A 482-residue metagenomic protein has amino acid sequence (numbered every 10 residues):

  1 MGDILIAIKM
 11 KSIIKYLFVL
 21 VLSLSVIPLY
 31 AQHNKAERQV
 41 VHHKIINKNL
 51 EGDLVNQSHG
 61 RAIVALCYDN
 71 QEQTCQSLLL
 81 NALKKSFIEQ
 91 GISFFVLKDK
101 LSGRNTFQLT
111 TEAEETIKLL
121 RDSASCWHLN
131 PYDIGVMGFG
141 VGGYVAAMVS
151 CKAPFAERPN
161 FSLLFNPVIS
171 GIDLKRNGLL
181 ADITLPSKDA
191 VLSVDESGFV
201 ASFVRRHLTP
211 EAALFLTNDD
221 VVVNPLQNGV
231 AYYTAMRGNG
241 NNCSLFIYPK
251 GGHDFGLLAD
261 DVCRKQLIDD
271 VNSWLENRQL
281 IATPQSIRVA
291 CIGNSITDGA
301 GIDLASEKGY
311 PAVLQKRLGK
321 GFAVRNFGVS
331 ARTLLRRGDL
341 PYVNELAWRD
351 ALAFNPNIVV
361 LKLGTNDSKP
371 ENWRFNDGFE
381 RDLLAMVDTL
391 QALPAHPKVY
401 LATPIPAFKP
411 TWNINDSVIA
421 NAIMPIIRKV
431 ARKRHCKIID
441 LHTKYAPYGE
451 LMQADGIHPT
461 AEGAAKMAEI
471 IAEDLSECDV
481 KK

Functional and structural regions predicted by a protein language model:
Q32-G60: N-terminal cap/lid segment of alpha/beta-hydrolase-fold proteins
D53, V230-A282, A454-D455, A461 (+1 more regions): C-terminal catalytic histidine-bearing segment of alpha/beta-hydrolase fold enzymes
C75-S77, L83, V96-P131, L257-K265: Catalytic nucleophile-loop/oxyanion-hole region of alpha/beta-hydrolase and closely related hydrolase-like folds
E115-L179, E196: Primarily recognizes the serine-hydrolase "nucleophile elbow" in alpha/beta-hydrolase and SGNH/GDSL folds
F161, I169-R176, V191-V230: The feature captures the conserved acid-bearing segment of alpha/beta-hydrolase catalytic domains
G252-L258, I302, I405-K482: Catalytic His-Asp segment of secreted/periplasmic serine-dependent ester chemistry enzymes
S286-A290, I296-L384, V418-N421: Conserved SGNH/GDSL esterase-like catalytic core that processes O-acyl groups on lipids and polysaccharides
K362-N366, T389-N421: Active-site segments of SGNH/GDSL-like serine hydrolases that catalyze O-acetyl group transfer/hydrolysis on lipids
